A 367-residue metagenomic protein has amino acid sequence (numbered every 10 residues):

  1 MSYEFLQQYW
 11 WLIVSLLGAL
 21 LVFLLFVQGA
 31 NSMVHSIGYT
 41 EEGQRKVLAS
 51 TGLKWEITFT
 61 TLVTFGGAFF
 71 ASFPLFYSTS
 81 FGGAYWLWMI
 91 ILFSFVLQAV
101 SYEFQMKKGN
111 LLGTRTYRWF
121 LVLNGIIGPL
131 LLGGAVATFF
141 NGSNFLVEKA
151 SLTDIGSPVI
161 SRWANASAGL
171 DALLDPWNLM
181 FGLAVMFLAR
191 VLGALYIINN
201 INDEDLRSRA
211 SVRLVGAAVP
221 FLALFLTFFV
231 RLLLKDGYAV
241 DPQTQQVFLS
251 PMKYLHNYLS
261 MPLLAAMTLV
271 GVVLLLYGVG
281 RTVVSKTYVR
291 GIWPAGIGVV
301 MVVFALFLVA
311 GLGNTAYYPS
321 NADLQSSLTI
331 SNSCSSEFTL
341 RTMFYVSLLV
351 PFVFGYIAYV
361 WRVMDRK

Functional and structural regions predicted by a protein language model:
M1-F59, V63-G66: N-terminal signal-anchor module of multipass membrane proteins
Q8-V22, G82-F95, V122, I126 (+2 more regions): Alpha-helical transmembrane segments
L24-S32, G52, T60-K108, N124-S151 (+2 more regions): Transmembrane-helix bundle segments that line or gate the permeation/cavity pathway in multi-pass membrane proteins
G43-V63, W88, T114-G128, R207-V219 (+2 more regions): Juxtamembrane helix-loop boundaries in multi-pass membrane proteins
K108-V289, A305, V309: Long, contiguous internal "core" modules enriched in hydrophobic/ aromatic residues
Q246-M252, Y318-T339: Short, membrane-exposed interhelical loops at transmembrane-helix boundaries
G280-T287, Y356-K367: Membrane-interface capping segments at transmembrane-helix boundaries
G296-S326: A C-terminal functional module that forms or caps the active site or interfaces directly with catalytic machinery
